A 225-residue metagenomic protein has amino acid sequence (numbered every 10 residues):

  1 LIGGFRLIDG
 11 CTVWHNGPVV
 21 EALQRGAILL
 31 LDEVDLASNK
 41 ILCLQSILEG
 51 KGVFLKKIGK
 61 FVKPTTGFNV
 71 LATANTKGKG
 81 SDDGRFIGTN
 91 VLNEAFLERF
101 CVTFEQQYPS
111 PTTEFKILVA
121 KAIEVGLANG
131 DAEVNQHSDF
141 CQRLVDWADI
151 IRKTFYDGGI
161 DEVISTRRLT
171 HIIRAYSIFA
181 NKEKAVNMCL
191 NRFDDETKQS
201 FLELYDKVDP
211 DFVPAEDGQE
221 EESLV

Functional and structural regions predicted by a protein language model:
I2-V225: C-terminal regulatory/interaction module of P-loop NTP-utilizing enzymes
